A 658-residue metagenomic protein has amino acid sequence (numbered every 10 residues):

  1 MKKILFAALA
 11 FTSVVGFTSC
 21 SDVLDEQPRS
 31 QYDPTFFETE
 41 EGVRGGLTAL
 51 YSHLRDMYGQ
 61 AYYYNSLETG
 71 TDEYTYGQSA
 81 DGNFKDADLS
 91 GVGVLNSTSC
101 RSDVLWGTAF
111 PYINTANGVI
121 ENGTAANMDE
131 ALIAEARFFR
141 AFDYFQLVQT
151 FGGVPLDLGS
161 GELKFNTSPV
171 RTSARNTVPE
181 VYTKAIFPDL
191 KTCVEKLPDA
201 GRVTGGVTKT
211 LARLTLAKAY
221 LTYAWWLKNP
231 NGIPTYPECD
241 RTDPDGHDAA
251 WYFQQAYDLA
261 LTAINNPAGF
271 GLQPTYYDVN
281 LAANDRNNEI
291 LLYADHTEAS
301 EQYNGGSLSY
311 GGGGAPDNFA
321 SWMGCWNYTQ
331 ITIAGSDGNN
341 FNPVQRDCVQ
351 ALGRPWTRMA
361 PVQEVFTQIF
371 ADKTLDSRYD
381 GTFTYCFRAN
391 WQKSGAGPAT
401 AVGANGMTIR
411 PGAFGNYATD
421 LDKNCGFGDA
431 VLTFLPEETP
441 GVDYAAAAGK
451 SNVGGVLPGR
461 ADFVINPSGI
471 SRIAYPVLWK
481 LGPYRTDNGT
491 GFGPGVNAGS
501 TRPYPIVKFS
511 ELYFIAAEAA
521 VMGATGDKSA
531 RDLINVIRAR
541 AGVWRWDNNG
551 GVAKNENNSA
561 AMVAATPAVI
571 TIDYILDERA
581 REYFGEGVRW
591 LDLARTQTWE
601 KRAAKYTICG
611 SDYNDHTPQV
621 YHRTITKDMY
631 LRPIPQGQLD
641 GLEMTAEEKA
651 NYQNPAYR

Functional and structural regions predicted by a protein language model:
M1-P28: Bacterial Sec-dependent N-terminal signal peptides
C20, A109, N280-V349, R354-R358 (+3 more regions): Long, intrinsically disordered, low-complexity segments
C20-S66, C100, Q638-R658: Membrane-proximal, proline-rich intrinsically disordered regions
E40-Y62, S79-F151, V170-K209, T439-Y504 (+1 more regions): Conserved, well-structured interaction surfaces
V148-P155, G201-R202, A219-N231, M522-T525: Short coil/turn linking the two alpha-helices of tandem helical-hairpin repeats
G153-R175, P179, L227-Q255: Short coil/linker segments at helix-helix boundaries
R354-K508: Flexible, polar/acidic helix-loop-strand segments at domain edges
